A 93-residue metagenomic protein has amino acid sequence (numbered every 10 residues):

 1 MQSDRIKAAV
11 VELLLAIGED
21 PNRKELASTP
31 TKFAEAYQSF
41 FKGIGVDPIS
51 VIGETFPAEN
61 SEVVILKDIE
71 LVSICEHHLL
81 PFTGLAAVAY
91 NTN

Functional and structural regions predicted by a protein language model:
M1-N93: N-terminal intrinsically disordered, cationic/polar leader segments that include organellar targeting peptides
